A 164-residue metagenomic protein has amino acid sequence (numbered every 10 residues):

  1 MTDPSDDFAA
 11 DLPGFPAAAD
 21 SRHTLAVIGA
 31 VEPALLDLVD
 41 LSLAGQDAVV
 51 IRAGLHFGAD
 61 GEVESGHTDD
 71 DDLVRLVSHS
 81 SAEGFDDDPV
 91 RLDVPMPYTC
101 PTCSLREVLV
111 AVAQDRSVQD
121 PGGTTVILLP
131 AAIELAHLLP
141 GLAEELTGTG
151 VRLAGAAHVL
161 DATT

Functional and structural regions predicted by a protein language model:
D3-A9, G14-S21, A30-V118, P130: N-terminal phosphate/diphosphate-binding loop that engages ATP/GTP or pyrophosphate donors across diverse enzyme folds
L25-G29, V126: Short hydrophobic/aromatic beta-strand immediately N-terminal to the Walker A/P-loop
A26, V49-I51, A154-H158: Hydrophobic/aromatic beta-strand patches that form the interior of the parallel beta-sheet core in alpha/beta enzyme
S104-T164: Phosphate/Mg2+-binding loops and adjacent switch elements in nucleotide/diphosphate-handling enzyme cores
